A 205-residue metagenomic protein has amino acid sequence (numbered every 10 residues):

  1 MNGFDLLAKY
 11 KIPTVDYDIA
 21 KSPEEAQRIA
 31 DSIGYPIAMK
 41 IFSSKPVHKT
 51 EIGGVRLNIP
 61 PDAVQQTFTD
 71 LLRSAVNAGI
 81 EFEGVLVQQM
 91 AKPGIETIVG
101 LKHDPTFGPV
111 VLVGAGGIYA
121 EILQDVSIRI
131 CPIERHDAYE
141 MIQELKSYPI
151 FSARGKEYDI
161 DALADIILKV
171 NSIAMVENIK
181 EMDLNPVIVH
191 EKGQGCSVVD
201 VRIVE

Functional and structural regions predicted by a protein language model:
M1-E205: ATP-dependent carboxylate/acyl-activation modules
